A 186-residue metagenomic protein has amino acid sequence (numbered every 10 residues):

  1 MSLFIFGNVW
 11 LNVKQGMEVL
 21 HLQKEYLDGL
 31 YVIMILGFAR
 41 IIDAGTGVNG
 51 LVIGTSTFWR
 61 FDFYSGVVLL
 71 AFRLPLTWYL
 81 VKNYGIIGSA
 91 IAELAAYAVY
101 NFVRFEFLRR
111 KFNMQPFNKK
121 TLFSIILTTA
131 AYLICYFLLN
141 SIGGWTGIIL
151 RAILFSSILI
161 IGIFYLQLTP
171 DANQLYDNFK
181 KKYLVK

Functional and structural regions predicted by a protein language model:
M1-L3: Selective transmembrane-helix segments that form parts of the transport pathway or gating/packing helices in multipass
F6-G7, L11, Y31-T57, F61-V81 (+4 more regions): Short runs within selected transmembrane alpha-helices of multi-pass transporters and secretion channels
K14-Y26, L139-G147: Membrane-interface helix termini and inter-helical loops of multi-pass transporters
E18-V19, T55, K82, R110 (+3 more regions): Transmembrane helix-loop junction
D28-V32, P116, K120-S124, T128 (+1 more regions): Residue-level signature of transmembrane alpha-helical entry/exit and packing/kink sites in multi-pass membrane
F58, R109-N118, I142-W145: Membrane-interface helix-boundary motifs at transmembrane edges
R110-I125, N173-L184: Interhelical loop/hinge segments that connect adjacent transmembrane helices in multipass membrane
F137-K186: Membrane-proximal transmembrane or re-entrant/amphipathic helices at the cytosolic face
